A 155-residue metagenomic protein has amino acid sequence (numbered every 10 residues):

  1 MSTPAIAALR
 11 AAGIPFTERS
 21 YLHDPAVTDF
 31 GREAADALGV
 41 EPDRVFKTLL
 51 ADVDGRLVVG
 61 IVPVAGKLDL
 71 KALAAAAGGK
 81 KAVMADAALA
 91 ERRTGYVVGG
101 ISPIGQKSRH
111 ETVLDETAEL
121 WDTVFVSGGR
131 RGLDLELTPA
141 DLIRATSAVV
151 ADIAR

Functional and structural regions predicted by a protein language model:
M1-R155: Extended, low-hydrophobicity, polar/charged segments
